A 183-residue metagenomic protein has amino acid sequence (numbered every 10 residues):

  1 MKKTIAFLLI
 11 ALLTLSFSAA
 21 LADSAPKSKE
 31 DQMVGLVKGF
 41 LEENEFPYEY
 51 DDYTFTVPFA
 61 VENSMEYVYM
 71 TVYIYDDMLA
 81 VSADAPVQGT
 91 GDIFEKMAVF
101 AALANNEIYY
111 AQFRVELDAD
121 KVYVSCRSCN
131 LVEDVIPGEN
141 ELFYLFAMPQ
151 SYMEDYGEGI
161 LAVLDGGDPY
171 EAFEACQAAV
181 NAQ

Functional and structural regions predicted by a protein language model:
M1-T4: Positively charged n-region of N-terminal signal peptides that target proteins for export
L9-L13, F17: Hydrophobic core
F17-A25: Sec-dependent signal peptide cleavage junction
S24-E42: Short N-terminal segments immediately surrounding and downstream of signal-peptide cleavage
G39-Q88: Ser/Thr-rich, low-complexity intrinsically disordered terminal regions
A83-S128: Short, internal acidic amphipathic alpha-helical interface segments that mediate docking to partner proteins
V132-A147: A short acidic/glycine-rich loop-to-helix N-cap element
L161-Q183: Short, highly charged C-terminal tails/helix-capping segments
